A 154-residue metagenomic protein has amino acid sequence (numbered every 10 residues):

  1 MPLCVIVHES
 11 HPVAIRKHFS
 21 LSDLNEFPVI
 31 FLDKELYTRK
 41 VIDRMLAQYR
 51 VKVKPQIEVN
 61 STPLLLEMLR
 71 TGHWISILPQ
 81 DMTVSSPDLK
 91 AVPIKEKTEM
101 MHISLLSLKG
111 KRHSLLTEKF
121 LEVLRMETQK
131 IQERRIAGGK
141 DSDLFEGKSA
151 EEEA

Functional and structural regions predicted by a protein language model:
M1-P2, R16-K17, P63-G110: Beta-alpha-beta core module
M1-V29, L115: Flexible hinge/capping segments at coil-to-helix
H8, L32-D33, P55, L78-P79: Thr-Gly-centered strand-to-loop micro-motif
S22-D23, M45, E67: Well-formed, non-transmembrane alpha-helical positions, independent of function
R39-K52: Ligand-binding cleft/hinge of the Venus flytrap
V51-S61: Short beta-strand-to-loop elements that line the ligand-binding cleft of bilobed periplasmic-binding protein-like
P93-I136: A late-sequence structural motif
E127-A154: N-terminal hydrophobic or amphipathic helices and topogenic motifs
